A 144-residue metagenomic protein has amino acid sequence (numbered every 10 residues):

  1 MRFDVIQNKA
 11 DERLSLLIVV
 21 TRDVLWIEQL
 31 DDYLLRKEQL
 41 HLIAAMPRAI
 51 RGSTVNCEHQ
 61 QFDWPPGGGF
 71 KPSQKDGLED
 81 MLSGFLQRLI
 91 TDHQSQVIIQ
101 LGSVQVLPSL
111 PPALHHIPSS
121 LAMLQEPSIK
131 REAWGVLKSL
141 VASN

Functional and structural regions predicted by a protein language model:
M1-N144: A polyanion-binding, active-site-adjacent surface
